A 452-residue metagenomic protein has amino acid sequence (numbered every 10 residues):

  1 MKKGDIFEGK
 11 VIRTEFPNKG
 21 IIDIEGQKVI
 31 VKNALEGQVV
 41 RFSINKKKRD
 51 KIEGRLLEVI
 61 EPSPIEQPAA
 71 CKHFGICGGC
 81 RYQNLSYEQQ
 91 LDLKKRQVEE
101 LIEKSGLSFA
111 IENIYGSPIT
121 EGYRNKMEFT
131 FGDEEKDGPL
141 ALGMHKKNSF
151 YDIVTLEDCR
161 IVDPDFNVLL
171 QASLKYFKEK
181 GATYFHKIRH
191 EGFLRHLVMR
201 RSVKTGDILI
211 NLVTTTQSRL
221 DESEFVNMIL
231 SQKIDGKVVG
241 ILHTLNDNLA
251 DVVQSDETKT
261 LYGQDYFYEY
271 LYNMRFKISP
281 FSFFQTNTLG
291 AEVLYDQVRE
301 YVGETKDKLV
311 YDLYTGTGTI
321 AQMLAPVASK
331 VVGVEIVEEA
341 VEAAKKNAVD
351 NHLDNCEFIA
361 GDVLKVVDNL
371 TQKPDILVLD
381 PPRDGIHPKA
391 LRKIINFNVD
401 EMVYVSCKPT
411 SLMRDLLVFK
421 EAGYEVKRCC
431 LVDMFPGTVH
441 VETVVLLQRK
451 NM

Functional and structural regions predicted by a protein language model:
M1-A69, H73, E357, K365: Terminal RNA-binding accessory module
K2-E8, R13-N18, S218-M452: Rossmann-like S-adenosyl-L-methionine
G20-E25, G143-K147, N211-V213, A344: Short, acidic/hydrophobic/Gly-rich beta-strand patch recurrent on exposed beta strands that often constitutes part
G37, V162, N287: Short, conserved phosphate/pyrophosphate- and ester-handling motifs at nucleotide-, phospho-/glycolipid
L57-A69, G78-Y184, K204: Extended interfacial segments that mediate partner engagement and assembly in macromolecular machines
N113-T120, K187, H196, R200 (+1 more regions): Short, solvent-exposed loop/turn elements at beta->coil junctions and helix N-caps that rim active or binding pockets
Y151-R195, T215-L242: Internal alpha/beta scaffold segment
M199, G206-T215, R275-S279, I376: Short, aliphatic-rich beta-strand segments
